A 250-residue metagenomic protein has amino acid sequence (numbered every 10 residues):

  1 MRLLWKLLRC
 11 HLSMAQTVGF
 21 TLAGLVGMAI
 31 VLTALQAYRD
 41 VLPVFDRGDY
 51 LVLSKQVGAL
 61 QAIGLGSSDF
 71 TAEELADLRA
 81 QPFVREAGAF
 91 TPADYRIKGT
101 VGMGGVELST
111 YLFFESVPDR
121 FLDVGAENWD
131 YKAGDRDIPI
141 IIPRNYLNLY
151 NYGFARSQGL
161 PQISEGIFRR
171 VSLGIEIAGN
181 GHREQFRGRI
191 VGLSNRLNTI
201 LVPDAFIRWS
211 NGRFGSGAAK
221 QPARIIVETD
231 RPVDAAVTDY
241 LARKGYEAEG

Functional and structural regions predicted by a protein language model:
M1-L32: N-terminal Sec/SRP start-transfer signal
T33, D69-F70, R170: Soluble or luminal CAZymes and related metallo-dependent hydrolases
Y38, L42-F113: Membrane-proximal extracellular/periplasmic loop immediately following the first transmembrane helix
L42-P43, W129-G134, S216-G217: Short boundary motifs at domain starts and secondary-structure transition points
V57, P118, T229-R231: Non-catalytic surface loops within mature trypsin-like serine protease
E86, Y95-G99, G125, I138-Y246: Basic-flanked hydrophobic alpha-helices used for secretion and membrane insertion
A89-N148: The feature marks short, hydrophobic/small-residue-biased sequence motifs that occur predominantly
E249-G250: Membrane-interface, cytosolic juxtamembrane amphipathic helix immediately N-terminal to a transmembrane helix, enriched
